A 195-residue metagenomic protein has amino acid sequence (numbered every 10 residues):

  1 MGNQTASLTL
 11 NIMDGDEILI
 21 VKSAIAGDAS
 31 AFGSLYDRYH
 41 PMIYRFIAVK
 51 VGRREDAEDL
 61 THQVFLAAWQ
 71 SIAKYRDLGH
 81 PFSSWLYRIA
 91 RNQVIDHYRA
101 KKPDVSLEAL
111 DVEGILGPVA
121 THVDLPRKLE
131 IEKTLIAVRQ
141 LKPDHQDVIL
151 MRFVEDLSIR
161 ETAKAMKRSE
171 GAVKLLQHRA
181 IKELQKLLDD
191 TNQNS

Functional and structural regions predicted by a protein language model:
G2, D14-E17, D96, D104-R127 (+1 more regions): Internal acidic/polar
G2-I12, S23, V105-E108, R127-K128 (+4 more regions): C-terminal edge and immediately downstream basic/flexible tail or linker adjoining helix-turn-helix-like DNA-binding
N3, S7-L10, I25-S34, Y44-Q63 (+2 more regions): Short, charged helix-capping/linker segments at alpha-helix termini
I25-A26, G52, F65-H80, A100-K102: Sigma70-family region 2
R38-P41, V49-G52, R139-L141, L150-L157: Short helix-capping/turn signature of helix-turn-helix
R45, D59-L66, H80-N92: Structural recognition of an alpha-helix C-terminal capping motif at a helix-to-coil junction
A73-D77, R88-E108, R127: Arg/Lys-rich amphipathic alpha helix in sigma70-family domain 2
I95, H145, V154, I159-R160 (+1 more regions): DNA-recognition helix of helix-turn-helix
